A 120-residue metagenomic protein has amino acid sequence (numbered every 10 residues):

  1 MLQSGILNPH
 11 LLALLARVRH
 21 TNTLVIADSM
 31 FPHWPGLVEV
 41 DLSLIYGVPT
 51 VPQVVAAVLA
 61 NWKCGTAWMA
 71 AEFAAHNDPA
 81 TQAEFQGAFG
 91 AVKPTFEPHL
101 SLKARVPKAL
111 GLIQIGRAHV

Functional and structural regions predicted by a protein language model:
M1-S43: Long, hydrophobic N-terminal alpha-helical segment
G5, P9, I45-P52, A75 (+2 more regions): Electropositive phosphate-/nucleotide-binding environments in soluble metabolic enzymes
H10-R17, Q53, A57-A60, E84 (+1 more regions): Alpha-helical scaffold segments in soluble metabolic enzymes
N22-V25, V38, G65-W68, V92-P94 (+1 more regions): Structural motif
L37-T66: A phosphate-binding glycine/aspartate-rich beta-alpha loop in the early core of alpha/beta enzymes
V58-S101: Mid-chain, well-packed structural core segment of small domains
E97-I115: RNase H-like (RuvC/DEDD) metal-dependent nuclease/polynucleotide-processing core
A118-V120: Conserved small/polar residues in nucleotide/adenosyl-binding loops
